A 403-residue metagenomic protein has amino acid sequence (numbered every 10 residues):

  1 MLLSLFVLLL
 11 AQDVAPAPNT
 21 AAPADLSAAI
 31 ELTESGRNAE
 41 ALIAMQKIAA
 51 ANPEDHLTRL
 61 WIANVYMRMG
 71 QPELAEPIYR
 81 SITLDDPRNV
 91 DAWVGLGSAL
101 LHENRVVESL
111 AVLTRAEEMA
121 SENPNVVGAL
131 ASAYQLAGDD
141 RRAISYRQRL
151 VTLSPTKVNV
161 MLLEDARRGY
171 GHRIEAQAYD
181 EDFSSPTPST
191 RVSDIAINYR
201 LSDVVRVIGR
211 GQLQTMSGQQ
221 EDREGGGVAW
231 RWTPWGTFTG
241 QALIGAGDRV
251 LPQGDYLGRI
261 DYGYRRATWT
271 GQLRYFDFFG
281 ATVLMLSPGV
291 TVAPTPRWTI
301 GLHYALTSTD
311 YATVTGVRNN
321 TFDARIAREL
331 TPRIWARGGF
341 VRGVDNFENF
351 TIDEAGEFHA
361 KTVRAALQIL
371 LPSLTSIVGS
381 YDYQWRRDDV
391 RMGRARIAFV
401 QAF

Functional and structural regions predicted by a protein language model:
E34-S35, R68-M69, H102-E103, L136 (+1 more regions): Register position in tetratricopeptide repeats
T58, A92, V126, N159-V160: TPR alpha-solenoid repeat register
W61, G95, A129, L162-L163: Canonical tetratricopeptide repeat
R168-H172, S189-S193, Q220-E224, P252-Y256 (+6 more regions): Residues that define the transmembrane beta-barrel architecture of outer-membrane proteins
H172-I174, L201-G209, T233-G240, Y264-G271 (+3 more regions): Repeated loop/turn-to-beta-strand initiation elements of outer-membrane beta-barrel proteins
A176-D180, G209-L213, G226-V228, G240-I244 (+6 more regions): Transmembrane beta-barrel strands of outer-membrane/channel proteins
I326-R328, I369, R391-F403: Outer-membrane beta-barrel "beta-signal"
